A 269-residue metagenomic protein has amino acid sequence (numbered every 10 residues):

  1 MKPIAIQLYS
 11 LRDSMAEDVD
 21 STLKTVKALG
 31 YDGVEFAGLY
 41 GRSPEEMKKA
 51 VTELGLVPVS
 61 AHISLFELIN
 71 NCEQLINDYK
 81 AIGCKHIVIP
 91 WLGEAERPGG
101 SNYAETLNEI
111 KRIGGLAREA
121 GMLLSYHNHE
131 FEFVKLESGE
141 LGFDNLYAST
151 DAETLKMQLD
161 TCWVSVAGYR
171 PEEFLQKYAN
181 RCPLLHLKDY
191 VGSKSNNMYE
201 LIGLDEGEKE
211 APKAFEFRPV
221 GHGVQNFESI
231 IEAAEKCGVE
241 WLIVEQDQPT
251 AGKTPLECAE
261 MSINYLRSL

Functional and structural regions predicted by a protein language model:
M1-H86, K156, E260-L269: N-terminal pre-domain/capping segments
A5, E35, S60, V88 (+4 more regions): Conserved beta-strand positions in the central sheet of alpha/beta enzyme cores
R12-E17, G33-E46, I63-C72, E94-P98 (+5 more regions): Acidic-and-aromatic substrate-binding clefts and catalytic sites of carbohydrate-active enzymes
L23, E119-V224: Acidic/histidine-rich catalytic cores of soluble enzymes
L23, P44, K48, C72-I76 (+5 more regions): Generic structural signal for well-ordered alpha-helices, preferentially at hydrophobic/aromatic core positions
L65-M157, K177, L256: Active-site acidic/histidine proton-transfer and metal-coordination neighborhood in alpha/beta enzyme cores
V239-S268: C-terminal/domain-terminus segments
